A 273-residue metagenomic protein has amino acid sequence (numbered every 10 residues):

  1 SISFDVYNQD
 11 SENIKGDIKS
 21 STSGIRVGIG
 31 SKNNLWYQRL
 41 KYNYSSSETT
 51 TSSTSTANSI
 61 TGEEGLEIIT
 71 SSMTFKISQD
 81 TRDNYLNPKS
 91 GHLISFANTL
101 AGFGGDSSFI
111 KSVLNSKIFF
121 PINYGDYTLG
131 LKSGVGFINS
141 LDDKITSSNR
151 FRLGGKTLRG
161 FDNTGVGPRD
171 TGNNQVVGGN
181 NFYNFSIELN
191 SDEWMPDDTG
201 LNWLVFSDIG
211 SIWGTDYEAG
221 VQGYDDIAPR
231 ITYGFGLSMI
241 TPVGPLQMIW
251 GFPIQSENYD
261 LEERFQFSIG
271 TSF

Functional and structural regions predicted by a protein language model:
S1-I2, Y85-P88, S107, G125-Y127 (+5 more regions): Extended hydrophobic-aromatic, low-complexity segments
S1-S95, L131, R159-T171, Q175 (+3 more regions): Gram-negative/organellar outer-membrane beta-barrel architecture
I2-D10, L40-S46, H92-L100, L114 (+5 more regions): Transmembrane beta-barrel strands of outer-membrane/channel proteins
G16, E48-T54, S108, D126 (+3 more regions): Outer-membrane beta-barrel and related beta-rich outer-membrane complex signature in Gram-negative bacteria
T22-V27, I94-G102, S107-L141: Transmembrane beta-barrel strand/turn architecture of Gram-negative outer membrane proteins
I29-N33, Q79-T81, L100, I118-F120 (+4 more regions): Residue-level signature of outer-membrane beta-barrel architecture
G125-F206, I212-G214: Extracytoplasmic gating/loop element in the C-terminal half of outer-membrane beta-barrel translocons and assembly
D126, G210-Y233: Outer-membrane beta-barrel transmembrane domain signature
